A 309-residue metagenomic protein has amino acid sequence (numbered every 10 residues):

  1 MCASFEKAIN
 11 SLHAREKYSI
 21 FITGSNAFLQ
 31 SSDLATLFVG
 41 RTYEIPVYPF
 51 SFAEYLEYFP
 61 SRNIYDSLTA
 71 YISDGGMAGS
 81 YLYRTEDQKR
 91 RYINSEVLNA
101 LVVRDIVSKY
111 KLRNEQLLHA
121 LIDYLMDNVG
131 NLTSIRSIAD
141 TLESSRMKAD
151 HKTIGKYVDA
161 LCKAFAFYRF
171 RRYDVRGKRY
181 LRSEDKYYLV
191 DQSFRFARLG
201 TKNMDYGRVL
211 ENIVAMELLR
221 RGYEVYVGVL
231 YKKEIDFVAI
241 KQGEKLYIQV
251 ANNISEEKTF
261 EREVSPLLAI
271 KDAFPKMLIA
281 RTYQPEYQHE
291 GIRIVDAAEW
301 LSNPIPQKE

Functional and structural regions predicted by a protein language model:
M1-I9, S32-D33: Conserved ATPase-coupling elements of RecA-like P-loop NTPase cores
N10-H13, N253, K258-A273: Short, charged, amphipathic alpha-helix that recurs within catalytic cores of restriction-modification and other
S19-S25: Structural recognition of the conserved hydrophobic beta-strand(s) that form the central parallel beta-sheet of P-loop
S25-A27, S31-L132, R136: Interdomain motor-coupling "hinge/lid" segment immediately C-terminal to the ATP-binding subdomain of NTP-driven enzymes
E86-K245: Accessory nucleic acid-recognition modules appended to NTPase machines
L230, K271-E290: Nucleic-acid nuclease catalytic cores
I240, K245-S255, E263: Active-site ExK catalytic segment of metal-dependent nucleases
T282-E309: Domain-level recognition of nuclease-like catalytic cores that cleave nucleotide substrates
